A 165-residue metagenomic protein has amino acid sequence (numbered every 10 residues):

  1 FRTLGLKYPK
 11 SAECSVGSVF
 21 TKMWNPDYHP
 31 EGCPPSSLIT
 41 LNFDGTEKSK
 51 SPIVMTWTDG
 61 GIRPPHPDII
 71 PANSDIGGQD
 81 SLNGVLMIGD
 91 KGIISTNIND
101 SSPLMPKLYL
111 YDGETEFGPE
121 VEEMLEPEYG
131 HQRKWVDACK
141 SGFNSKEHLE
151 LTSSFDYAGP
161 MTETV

Functional and structural regions predicted by a protein language model:
F1-Y157, T162-V165: Contiguous beta-strand/loop segments that form the cofactor/metal-binding neighborhood of enzyme cores
